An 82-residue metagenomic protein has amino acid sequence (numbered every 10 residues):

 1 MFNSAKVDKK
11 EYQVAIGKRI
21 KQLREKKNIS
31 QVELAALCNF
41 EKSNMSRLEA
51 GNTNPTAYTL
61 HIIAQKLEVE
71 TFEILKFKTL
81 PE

Functional and structural regions predicted by a protein language model:
M1-K6, E73-E82: Short, charged recognition helix plus adjacent turn of helix-turn-helix-like nucleic-acid-binding domains
F2-K26: A short, Lys/Arg-rich alpha-helix, primarily the initiator
K18-L37, I62: Short basic helix-loop element that most often maps to the first helix and adjoining turn of HTH DNA-binding modules
I20, L34-A35, M45-L48, I74: Conserved hydrophobic/aromatic packing and binding residues within compact polymer-binding modules
N39-T53: Recognition helix of helix-turn-helix/homeodomain-like DNA-binding domains that insert into the DNA major groove
R47, G51, I62, L80: Alpha-helical DNA-recognition elements
T56-E73: DNA major-groove recognition helix of helix-turn-helix/homeodomain DNA-binding modules
